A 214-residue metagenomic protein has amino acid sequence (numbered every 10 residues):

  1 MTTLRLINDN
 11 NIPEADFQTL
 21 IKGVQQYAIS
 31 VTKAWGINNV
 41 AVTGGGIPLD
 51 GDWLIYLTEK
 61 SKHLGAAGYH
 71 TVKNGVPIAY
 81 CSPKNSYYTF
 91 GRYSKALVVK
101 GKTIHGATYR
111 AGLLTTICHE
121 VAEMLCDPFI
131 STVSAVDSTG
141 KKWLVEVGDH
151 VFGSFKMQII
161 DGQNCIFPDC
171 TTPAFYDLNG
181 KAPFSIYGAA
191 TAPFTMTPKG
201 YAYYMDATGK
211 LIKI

Functional and structural regions predicted by a protein language model:
M1-F17: Fold-level signature of zinc-dependent metallopeptidase catalytic domains
D9-N10, Y56-K60, P83, C118 (+1 more regions): Active-site-proximal beta-strand/loop segments in catalytic clefts of secreted hydrolases
A15-T43: Zn2+-dependent metallopeptidase catalytic core
K22, Q26, A122, T139-W143: Macromolecular interaction modules
A28-W35, E120-V121, L125, F129: Sec/Tat-exported extracytoplasmic proteins
A41-N74: Short, well-ordered secondary-structure micro-motifs within conserved domains or adaptor modules
H63, Y69-A107, A111, P128-I214: Metalloprotease/metallohydrolase-associated module, dominated by Zn2+-dependent proteases
Y109-A122: Short alpha-helix carrying the canonical HExxH Zn2+-binding catalytic motif
